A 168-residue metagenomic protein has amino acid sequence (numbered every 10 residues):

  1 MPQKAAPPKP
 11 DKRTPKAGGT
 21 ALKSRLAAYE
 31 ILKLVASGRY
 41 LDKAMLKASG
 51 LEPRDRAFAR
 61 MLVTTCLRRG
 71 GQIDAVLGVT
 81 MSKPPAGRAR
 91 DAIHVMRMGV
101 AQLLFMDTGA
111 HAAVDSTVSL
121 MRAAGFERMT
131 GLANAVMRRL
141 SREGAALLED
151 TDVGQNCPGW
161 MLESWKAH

Functional and structural regions predicted by a protein language model:
M1-H168: Class I Rossmann-like S-adenosyl-L-methionine
